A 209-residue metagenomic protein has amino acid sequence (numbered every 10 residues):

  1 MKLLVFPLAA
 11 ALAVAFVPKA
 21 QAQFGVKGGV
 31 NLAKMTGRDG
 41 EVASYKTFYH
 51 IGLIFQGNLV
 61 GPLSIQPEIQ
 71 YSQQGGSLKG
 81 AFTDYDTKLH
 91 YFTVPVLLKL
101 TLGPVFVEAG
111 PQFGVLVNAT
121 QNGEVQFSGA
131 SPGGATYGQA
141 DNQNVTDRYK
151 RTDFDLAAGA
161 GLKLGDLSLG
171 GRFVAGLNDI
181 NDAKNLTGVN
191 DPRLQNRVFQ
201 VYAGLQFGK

Functional and structural regions predicted by a protein language model:
P7-A15: Bacterial N-terminal signal peptides
F16-A22: Sec/Tat signal peptide C-region and signal peptidase I cleavage site
A22, A43-Y49, K88-F92, T152-L156 (+2 more regions): Residues that define the transmembrane beta-barrel architecture of outer-membrane proteins
Q23-S64, G75: Start-of-domain marker
V26-V30, Y49-G57, I69-Y71, V94-L100 (+4 more regions): Residues on the lipid-exposed face of transmembrane beta-strands in outer-membrane beta-barrel proteins
M35-A43, Q73-H90, V117-R151, D179-L194: Flexible, solvent-exposed loop segments that connect beta-strands
V60-P62, L102-V105, G165-L167, G208: Outer-membrane beta-barrel channels and translocator barrels
Q66-E68, D153-A158, K163-K209: Predominantly the C-terminal beta-signal and adjacent terminal strand-loop region of outer-membrane beta-barrel
